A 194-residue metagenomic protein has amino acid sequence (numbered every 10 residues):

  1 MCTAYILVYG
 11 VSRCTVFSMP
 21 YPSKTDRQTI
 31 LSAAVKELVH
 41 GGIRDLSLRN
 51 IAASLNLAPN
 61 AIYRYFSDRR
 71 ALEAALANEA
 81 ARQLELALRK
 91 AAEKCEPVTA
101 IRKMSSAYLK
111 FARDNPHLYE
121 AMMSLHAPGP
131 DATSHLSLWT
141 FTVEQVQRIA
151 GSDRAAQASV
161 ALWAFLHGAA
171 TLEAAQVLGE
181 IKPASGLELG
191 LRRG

Functional and structural regions predicted by a protein language model:
M1-T25, K36: N-terminal intrinsically disordered/low-complexity leader segments
D26, I30-A33, A80, A158: N-terminal positioning helix adjacent to the helix-turn-helix/winged-helix DNA-binding module
T29, A33, H40-A71, A75: Helix-turn-helix
A33-G41, Q83-K94, F165-L172: Solvent-exposed, amphipathic alpha-helical segments
L38, L72-A80, M122, H126 (+1 more regions): Alpha-helical DNA-contacting segments of helix-turn-helix folds
A75, R89-H117, H135-W139, S159-L162: Hydrophobic alpha-helical connector segments
A121, A164-I181: Amphipathic C-terminal alpha-helical segment
M123-S152, A156-A161, S185-G194: Amphipathic alpha-helical packing segments from all-alpha helical-bundle domains
